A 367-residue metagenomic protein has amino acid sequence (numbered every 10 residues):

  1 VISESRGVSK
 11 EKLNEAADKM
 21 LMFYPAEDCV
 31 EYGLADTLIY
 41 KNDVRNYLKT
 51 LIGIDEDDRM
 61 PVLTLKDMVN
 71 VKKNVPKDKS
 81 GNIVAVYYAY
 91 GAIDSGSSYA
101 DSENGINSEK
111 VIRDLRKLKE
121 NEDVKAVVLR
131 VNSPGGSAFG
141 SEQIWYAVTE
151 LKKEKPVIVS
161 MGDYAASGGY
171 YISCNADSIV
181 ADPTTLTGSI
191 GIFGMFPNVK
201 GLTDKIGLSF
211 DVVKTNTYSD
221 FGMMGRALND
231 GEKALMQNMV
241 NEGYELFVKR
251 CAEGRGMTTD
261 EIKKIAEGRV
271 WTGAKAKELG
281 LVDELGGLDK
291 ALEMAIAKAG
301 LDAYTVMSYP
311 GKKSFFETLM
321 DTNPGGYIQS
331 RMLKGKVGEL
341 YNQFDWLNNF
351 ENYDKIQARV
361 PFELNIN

Functional and structural regions predicted by a protein language model:
V1-G7, D36-I83, V248-G254, D283-P324: C-terminal long alpha-helix characteristic of the crotonase
V1-Y47, K200, D204-L285, D289-A295 (+1 more regions): Charged, glycine-interspersed solvent-exposed loop segments at helix/strand-loop junctions that cap or gate access
I2, P76-L202: Cleft-lining beta-strand/loop regions that shape enzyme active-site pockets
V8, A16, Y32, S80-V84 (+8 more regions): Extracytoplasmic
I39-M60, S160-N216, G286-E293, K298-D302: Flexible, acidic/glycine-enriched loop-and-adjacent beta/alpha segments that face the extracytoplasmic/periplasmic side
K79-V84, Y88-E122, M239, P310-N367: Intrinsic disorder and flexible/low-complexity segments
Y88-G91, Y99, V131-S133, M161-D163 (+11 more regions): Active-site proximal loops enriched in glycine and acidic residues that flank catalytic Cys/His/Asp and coordinate
A138-Q143, K275-E278, M320-T322: Short glycine/threonine-rich loop-to-helix capping motif typified by GTGT followed within a few residues by an Asp-Pro
